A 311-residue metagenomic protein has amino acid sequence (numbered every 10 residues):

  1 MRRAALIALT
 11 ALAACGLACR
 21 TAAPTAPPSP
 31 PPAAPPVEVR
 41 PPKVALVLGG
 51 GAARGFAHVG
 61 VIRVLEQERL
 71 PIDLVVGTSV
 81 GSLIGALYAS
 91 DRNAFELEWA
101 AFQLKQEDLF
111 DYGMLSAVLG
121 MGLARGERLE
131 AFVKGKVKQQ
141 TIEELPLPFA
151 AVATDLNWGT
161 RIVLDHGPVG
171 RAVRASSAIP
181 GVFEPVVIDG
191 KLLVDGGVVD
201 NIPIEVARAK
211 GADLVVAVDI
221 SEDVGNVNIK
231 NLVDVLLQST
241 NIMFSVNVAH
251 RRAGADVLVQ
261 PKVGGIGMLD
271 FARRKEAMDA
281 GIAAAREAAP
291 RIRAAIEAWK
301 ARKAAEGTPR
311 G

Functional and structural regions predicted by a protein language model:
R2-A4, A18-V75, L87-G311: Patatin-like phospholipase
I7-G16: Bacterial N-terminal signal peptides
G77, G81: Gly/Ala-rich beta-loop-alpha elbow adjacent to hydrolase catalytic centers
